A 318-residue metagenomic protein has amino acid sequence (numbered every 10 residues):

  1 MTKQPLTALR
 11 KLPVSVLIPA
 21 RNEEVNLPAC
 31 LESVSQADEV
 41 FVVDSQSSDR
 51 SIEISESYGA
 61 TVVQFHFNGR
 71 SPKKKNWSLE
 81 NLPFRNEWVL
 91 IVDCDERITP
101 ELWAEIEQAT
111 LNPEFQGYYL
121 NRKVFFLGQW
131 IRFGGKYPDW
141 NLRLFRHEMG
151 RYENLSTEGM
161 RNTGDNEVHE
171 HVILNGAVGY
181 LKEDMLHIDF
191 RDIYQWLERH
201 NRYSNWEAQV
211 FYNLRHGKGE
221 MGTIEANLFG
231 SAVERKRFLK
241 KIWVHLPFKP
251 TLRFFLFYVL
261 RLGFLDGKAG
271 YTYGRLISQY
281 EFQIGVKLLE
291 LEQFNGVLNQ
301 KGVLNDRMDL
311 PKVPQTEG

Functional and structural regions predicted by a protein language model:
P13-S15: Cell-envelope/extracellular polymer assembly enzymes that use nucleotide-activated donors
L17-E39: Short, well-formed alpha-helical segments that are part of the catalytic scaffolds of diverse glycosyltransferases
V25-P28, D49-Y58, E101: Acidic helix N-cap motif at the loop->helix transition within catalytic regions of sugar-transfer enzymes
S33, D44-I54, F67, D93: A conserved acidic beta->alpha catalytic loop
Q36, S57-G59, W140, L174: Short, structured coil segments at secondary-structure junctions
I52-N81, R85: Conserved donor nucleotide-binding strand/loop of the catalytic core
P72-K73, L79, T99-L291, G318: Catalytic-site signature of metal-activated, phosphate-bearing donor transferases, centered on the GT-A/GT-A-like
S78, R85-R97: Short beta-strand-to-loop acidic/aromatic patch adjacent to the donor-nucleotide binding site
